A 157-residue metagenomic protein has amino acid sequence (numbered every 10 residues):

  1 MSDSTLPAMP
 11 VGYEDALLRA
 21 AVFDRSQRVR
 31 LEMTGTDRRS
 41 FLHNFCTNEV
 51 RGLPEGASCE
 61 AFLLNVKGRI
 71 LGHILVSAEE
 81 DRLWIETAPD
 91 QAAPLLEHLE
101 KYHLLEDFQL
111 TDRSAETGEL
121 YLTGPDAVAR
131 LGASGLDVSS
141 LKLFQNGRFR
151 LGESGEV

Functional and structural regions predicted by a protein language model:
M1-V157: Basic, glycine/lysine-rich polyanion-binding surfaces/domains
